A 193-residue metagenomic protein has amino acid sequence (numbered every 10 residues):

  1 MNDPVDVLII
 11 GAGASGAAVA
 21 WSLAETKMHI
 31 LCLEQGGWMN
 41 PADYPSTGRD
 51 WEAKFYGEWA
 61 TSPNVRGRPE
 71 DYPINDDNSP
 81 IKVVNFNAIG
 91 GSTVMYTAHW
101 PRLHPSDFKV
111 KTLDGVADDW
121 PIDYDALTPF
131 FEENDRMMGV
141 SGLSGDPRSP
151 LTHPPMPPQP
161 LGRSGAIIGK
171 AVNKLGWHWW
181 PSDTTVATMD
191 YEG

Functional and structural regions predicted by a protein language model:
M1-T112, V116, P121-D125, P129-E132: N-terminal glycine-rich phosphate/pyrophosphate-binding loop and immediately adjacent elements
Y56, S62, Y72-P73, H99-R102 (+1 more regions): Conserved redox-cofactor binding core of oxidoreductases
